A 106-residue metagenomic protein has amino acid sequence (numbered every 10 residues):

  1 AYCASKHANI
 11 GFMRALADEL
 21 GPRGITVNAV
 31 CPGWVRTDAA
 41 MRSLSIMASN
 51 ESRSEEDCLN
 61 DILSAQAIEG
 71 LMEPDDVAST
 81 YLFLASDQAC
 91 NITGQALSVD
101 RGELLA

Functional and structural regions predicted by a protein language model:
S5, M13: Active-site helix of classical SDR
I10, P32-R42, I46-A48: Short, flexible catalytic-loop segment of classical short-chain dehydrogenase/reductase
L20-P22, V35, A85: A short hydrophobic alpha-helix cap/turn motif
G21, T26, I92-G94: Short, small/polar-rich loop/turn modules that mediate ligand/substrate recognition or access, typified
N28, P32-G33, T37-D38, Q95 (+1 more regions): Proline-glycine-enriched beta-turn/loop adjacent to the NAD(P) cofactor-binding site in Rossmann-like oxidoreductases
S45-Q66: A short C-terminal helix-loop "cap" of Rossmann-like NAD(P)-dependent dehydrogenase/epimerase domains
S54, Q66-V77: A conserved structural motif in NAD(P)-dependent oxidoreductases
Y81-L82, T93-A106: Short C-terminal tail/terminal secondary-structure segment of NAD(P)H-dependent dehydrogenase/reductase domains
